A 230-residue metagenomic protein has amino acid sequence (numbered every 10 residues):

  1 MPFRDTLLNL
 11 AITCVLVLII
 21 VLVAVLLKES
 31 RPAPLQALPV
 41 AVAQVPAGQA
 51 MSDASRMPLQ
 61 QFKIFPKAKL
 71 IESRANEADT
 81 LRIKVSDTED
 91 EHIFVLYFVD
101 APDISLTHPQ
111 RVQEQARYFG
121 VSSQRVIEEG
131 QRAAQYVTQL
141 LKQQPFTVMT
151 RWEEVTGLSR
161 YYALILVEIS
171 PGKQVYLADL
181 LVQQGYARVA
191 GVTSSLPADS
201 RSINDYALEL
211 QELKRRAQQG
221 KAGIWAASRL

Functional and structural regions predicted by a protein language model:
P2-L230: Small beta-barrel nucleic-acid-binding modules, primarily SNase/OB-fold domains and secondarily Tudor-like barrels
